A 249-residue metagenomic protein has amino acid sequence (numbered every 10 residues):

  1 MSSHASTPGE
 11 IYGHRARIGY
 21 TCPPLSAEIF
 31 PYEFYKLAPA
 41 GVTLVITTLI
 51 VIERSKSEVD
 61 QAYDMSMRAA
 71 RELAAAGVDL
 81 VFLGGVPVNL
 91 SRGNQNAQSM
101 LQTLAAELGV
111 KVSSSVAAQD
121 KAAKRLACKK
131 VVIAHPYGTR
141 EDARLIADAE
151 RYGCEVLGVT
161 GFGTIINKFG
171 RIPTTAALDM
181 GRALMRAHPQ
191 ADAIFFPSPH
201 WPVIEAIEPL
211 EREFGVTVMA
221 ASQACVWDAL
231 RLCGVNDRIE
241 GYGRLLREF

Functional and structural regions predicted by a protein language model:
S2-R68, R140-P173: N-terminal glycine-rich anion-binding loop in soluble enzyme alpha/beta folds
A62-A76, D179-A191: Short, well-structured alpha-helical segments in soluble
A70-A117: Glycine/small-residue-rich loop that forms an oxyanion/phosphate-binding "nest" at active or ligand-binding sites
D79-G84, V132-I133, A191-S198: Periplasmic-binding protein-like
F82-L83, V112-V116, G158-V159, F196 (+1 more regions): General beta-strand structural signal in soluble alpha/beta enzymes
M100-N167, L246-R247: Conserved beta-alpha
T164-F169, F214-R238: Short, flexible loop segments at boundaries between secondary-structure elements
L178-E213, A220, C225-V226: Hydrophobic alpha-helical
